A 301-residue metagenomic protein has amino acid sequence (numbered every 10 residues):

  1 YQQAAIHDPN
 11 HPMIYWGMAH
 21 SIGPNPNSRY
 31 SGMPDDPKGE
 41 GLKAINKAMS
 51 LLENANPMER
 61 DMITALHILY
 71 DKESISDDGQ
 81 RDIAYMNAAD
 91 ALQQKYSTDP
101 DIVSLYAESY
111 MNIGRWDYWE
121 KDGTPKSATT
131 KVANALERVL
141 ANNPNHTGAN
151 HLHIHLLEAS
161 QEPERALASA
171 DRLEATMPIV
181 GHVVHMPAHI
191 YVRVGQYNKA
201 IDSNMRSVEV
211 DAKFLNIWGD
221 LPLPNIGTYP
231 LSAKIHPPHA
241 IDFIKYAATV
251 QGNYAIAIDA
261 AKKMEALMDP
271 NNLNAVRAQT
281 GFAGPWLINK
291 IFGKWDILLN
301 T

Functional and structural regions predicted by a protein language model:
Y1-N10, Y15-T98, L105-N145, N150-Q161 (+8 more regions): Short coil/linker segments at helix-helix boundaries
M33-D36, S97, E162-E164, G195-K199 (+2 more regions): Structural helix-adjacent loops and short alpha-helical linkers that scaffold large soluble proteins
Y197, N204-S207, K234-M268, F282-W286 (+1 more regions): Extended catalytic-interface subdomain
K199, N204-S207, I217, P224: Short secondary-structure boundary/capping segments
